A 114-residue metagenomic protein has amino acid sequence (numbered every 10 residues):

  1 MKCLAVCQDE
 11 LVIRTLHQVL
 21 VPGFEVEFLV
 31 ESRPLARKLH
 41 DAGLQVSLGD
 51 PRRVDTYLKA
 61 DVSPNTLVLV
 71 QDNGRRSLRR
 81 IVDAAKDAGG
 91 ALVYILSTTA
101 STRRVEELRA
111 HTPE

Functional and structural regions predicted by a protein language model:
M1-E114: Cytosolic regulatory regions of ion transport systems
